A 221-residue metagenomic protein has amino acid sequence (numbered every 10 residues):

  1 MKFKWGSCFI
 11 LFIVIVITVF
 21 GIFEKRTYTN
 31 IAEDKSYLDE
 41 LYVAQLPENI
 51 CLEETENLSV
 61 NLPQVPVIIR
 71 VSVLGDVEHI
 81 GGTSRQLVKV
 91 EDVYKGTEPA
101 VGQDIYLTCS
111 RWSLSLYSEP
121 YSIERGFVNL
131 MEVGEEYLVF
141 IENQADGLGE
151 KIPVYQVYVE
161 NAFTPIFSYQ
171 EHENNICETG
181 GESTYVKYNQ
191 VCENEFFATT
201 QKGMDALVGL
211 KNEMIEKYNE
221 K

Functional and structural regions predicted by a protein language model:
K2-E40, P120-K221: Netrin-like (NTR/C345C) domain of secreted extracellular proteins
A44-Q64: Short boundary/loop segments of OB/S1/cold-shock single-stranded nucleic-acid-binding domains
E54-N57, V73, E124-R125: Short structured motifs
N57, D76-I80, G147-P153: Surface-exposed patches in mature extracellular/periplasmic domains of secreted proteins
Q64-K95: Structural detector for short beta-strands of small beta-barrel domains
L74, E91-V93, S110-W112, E142-Q144: Solvent-exposed coil/turn segments that connect beta secondary-structure elements in extracytoplasmic/periplasmic
Y94-T97, G147: Short beta-strands and strand-coil junctions in structured, solvent-facing domains, enriched
V101-V128: Beta-strand/loop nucleic-acid-binding surfaces
